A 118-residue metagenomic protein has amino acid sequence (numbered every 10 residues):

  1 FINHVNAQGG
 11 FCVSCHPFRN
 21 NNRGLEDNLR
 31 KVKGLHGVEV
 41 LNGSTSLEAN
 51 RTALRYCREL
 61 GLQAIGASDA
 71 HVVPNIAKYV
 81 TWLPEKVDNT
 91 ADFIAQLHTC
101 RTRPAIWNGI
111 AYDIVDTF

Functional and structural regions predicted by a protein language model:
N3, N20-F118: Charged catalytic cores and adjacent phosphate/nucleic-acid-binding surfaces used for phosphate/nucleic-acid chemistry
V5-C12: Divalent-metal coordination cores built from histidine and acidic residues
C12-N21: Conserved catalytic scaffold of divalent metal-dependent phosphoesterases
